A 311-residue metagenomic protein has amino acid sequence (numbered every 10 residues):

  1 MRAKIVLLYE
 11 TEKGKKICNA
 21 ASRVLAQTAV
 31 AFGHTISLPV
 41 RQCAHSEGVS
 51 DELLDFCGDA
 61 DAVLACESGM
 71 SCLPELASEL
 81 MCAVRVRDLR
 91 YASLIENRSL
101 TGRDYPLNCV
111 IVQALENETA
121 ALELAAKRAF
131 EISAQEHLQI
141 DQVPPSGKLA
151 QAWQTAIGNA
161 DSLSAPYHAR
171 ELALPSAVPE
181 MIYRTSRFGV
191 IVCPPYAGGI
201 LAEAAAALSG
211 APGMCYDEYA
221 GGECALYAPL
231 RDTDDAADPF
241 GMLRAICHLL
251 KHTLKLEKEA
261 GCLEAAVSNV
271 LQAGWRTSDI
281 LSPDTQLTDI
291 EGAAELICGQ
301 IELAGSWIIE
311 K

Functional and structural regions predicted by a protein language model:
I5-R23, N117-P175, R187: Glycine-rich phosphate/diphosphate-binding loop of Rossmann-like nucleotide-binding domains
L25, A129, I157, M242-L250 (+1 more regions): Buried hydrophobic packing segments
V30-L54: N-terminal beta-loop-helix "entrance" segment that forms/cooperates in small-molecule cofactor or anionic ligand
S46-N117, Y196-I200: N-terminal glycine-rich phosphate/adenylate-binding segment common to multiple enzyme folds
L94, L172-P179: Short acidic loop-to-helix transition motifs that present clustered carboxylates
E116-D141, S146-K148, A266-K311: Glycine-rich phosphate/pyrophosphate-binding loop and the adjoining helix
M181-G274: Glycine-rich phosphate/nucleotide-binding loop
